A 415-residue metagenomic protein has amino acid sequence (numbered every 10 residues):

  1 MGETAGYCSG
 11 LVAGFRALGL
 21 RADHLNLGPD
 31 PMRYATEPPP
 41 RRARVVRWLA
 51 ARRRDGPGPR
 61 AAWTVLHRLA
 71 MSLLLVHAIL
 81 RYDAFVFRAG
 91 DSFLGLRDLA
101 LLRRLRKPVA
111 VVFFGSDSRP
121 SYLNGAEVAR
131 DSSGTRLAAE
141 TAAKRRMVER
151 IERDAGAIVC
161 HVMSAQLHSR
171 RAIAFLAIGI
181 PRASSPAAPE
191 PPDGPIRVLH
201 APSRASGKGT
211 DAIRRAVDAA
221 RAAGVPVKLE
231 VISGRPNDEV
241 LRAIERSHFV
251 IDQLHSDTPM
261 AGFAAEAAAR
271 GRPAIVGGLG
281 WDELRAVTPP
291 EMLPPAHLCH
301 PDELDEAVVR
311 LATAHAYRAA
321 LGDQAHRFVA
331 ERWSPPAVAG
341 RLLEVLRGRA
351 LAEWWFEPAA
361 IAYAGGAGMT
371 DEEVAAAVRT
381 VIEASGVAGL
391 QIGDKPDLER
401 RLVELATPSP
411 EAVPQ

Functional and structural regions predicted by a protein language model:
M1, L74-G95, P108-A110, Q253: Short N-terminal targeting/anchoring amphipathic segment
L25-L27, A84-V86, A100-G134: Active-site proximal beta-strand in glycosyltransferases
L73-L80, A100-R104, P120, V128-A157: Membrane-proximal helix-turn-helix segments that form the acceptor-binding/catalytic region of lipid-linked
D83, E245-T258, R272-P273: Acidic donor-binding loop of glycosyltransferase active sites
A183-K208, R214: Conserved donor-binding/catalytic core segment of Leloir-type glycosyltransferases
P273-D282: Short hydrophobic beta-strand element within catalytic cores of glycosyltransferases and related nucleotide-activated
L284-V309: Change "using UDP/GDP/dTDP sugars" to "using nucleotide sugars
D323-Q415: C-terminal amphipathic helix plus adjacent low-complexity, charged tail appended to glycosyltransferase catalytic
